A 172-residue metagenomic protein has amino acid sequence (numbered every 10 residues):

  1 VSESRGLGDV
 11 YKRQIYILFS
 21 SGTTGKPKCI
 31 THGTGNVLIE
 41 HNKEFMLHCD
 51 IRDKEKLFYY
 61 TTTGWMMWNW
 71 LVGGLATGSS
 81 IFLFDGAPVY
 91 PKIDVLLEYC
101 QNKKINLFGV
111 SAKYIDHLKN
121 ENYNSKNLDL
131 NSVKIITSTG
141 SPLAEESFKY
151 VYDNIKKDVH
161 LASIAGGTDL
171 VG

Functional and structural regions predicted by a protein language model:
V1-Y11: Single conserved hydrophobic/aromatic residue that forms the stacking wall/gate of nucleotide- or nucleobase-binding
Q14, S20-T23, F45, L57 (+4 more regions): Conserved S/T- and glycine-rich ATP-binding loop of Class I adenylate-forming
I15-I39: Conserved AMP-binding A3 loop
I17, I30-G33, Y60-T61, M66 (+4 more regions): Generic beta-strand/beta-sheet core signal
P27-C29, E40-E44, N69-V72, L97 (+4 more regions): Adenylate-forming
G35, K113-D116: Alpha-helix/helix-capping structural signal
L38-K56, M66-N106, E121-Y123: Conserved AMP-binding/adenylation subdomain of ANL enzymes
S79, N106-G109, N120-G172: Gly/Ser/Thr-rich phosphate-binding loop
